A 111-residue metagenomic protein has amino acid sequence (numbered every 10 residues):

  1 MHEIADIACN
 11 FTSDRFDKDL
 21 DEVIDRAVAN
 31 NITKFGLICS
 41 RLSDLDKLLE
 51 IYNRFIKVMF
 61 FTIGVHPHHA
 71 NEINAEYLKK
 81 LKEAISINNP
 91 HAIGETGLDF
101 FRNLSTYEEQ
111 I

Functional and structural regions predicted by a protein language model:
M1-I111: Mid-domain alpha/beta scaffold segments of enzyme catalytic cores
